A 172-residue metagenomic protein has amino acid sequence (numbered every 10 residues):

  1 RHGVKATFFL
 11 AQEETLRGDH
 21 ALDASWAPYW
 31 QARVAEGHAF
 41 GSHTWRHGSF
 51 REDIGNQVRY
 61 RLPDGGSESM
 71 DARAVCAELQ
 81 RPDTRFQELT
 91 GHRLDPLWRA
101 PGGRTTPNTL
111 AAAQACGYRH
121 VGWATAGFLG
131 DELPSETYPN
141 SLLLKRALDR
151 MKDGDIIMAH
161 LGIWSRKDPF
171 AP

Functional and structural regions predicted by a protein language model:
R1-A74, E78-P96: Active-site beta->alpha N-cap acidic-glycine motif
H2-A6, K167-P172: C-terminal domain-boundary segment and adjacent tail
F8-Q12, S42-T44, A100-G102, A124-T125 (+1 more regions): A cross-domain feature marking catalytic cores of carbohydrate-active enzymes and several ubiquitous metabolic/repair
Q12-S25, G48-D53, W98-P107, F128-P139 (+1 more regions): Acidic-and-aromatic substrate-binding clefts and catalytic sites of carbohydrate-active enzymes
W26, V75, L79, N140 (+2 more regions): Aromatic/hydrophobic pocket-lining residues that form the small-molecule binding cavity in soluble enzyme cores
L89-A113: Basic- and aromatic-lined ligand-binding clefts that recognize polyanionic substrates
R104-R150: His/Asp/Glu-enriched short active-site or ligand-binding loop at hydrolase and phosphoryl-transfer sites
